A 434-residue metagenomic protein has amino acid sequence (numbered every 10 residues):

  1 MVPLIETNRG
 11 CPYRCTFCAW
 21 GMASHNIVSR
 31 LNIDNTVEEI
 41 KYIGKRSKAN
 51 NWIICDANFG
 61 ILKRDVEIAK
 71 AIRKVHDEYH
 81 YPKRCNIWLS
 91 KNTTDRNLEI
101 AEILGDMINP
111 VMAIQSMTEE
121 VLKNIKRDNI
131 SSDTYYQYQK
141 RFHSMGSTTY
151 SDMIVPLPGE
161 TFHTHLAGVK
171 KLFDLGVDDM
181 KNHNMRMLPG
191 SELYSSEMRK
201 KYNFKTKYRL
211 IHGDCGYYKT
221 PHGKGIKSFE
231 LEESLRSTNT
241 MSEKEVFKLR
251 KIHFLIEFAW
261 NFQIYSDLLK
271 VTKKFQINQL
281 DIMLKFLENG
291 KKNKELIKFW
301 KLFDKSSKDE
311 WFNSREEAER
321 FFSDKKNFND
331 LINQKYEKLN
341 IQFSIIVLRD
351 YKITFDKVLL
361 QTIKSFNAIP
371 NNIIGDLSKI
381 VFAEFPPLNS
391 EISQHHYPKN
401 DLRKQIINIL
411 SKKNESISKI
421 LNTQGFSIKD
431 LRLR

Functional and structural regions predicted by a protein language model:
M1-D34: Canonical Radical SAM [4Fe-4S] cluster-binding loop centered on the CxxxCxxC motif and its immediate flanking residues
G10, S151-M153, L172-L175: Conserved beta-strand->loop/alpha-helix structural units within folded catalytic cores of enzymes with alpha/beta
Y13, L62-R64, E120-K126, V155-H163 (+2 more regions): Flexible glycine/acidic-rich beta-alpha junction loops that bind and position SAM and/or redox cofactors in anaerobic
T16-W20, K48-I53, T118-E119, S147 (+2 more regions): Short acidic (Asp/Glu) and glycine-rich catalytic loops that position anionic groups and cofactors
I33-L157: Conserved SAM/AdoMet-binding glycine-rich loop
A71, G168-V169, E197-K201: Short, hinge-like loop/turn segments at secondary-structure boundaries
N97-I100, P158-D174: Catalytic cores of alpha/beta
L231-R434: Radical SAM enzyme core and accessory elements
